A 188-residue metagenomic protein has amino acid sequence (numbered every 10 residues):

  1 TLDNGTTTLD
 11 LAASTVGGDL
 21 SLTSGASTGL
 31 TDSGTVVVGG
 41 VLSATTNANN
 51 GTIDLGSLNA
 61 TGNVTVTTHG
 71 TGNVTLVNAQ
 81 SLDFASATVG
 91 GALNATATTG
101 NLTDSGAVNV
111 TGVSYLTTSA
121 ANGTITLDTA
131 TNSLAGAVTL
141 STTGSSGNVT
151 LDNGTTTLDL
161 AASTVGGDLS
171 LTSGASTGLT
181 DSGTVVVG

Functional and structural regions predicted by a protein language model:
T1-G188: Extracellular lectin-like interaction modules
